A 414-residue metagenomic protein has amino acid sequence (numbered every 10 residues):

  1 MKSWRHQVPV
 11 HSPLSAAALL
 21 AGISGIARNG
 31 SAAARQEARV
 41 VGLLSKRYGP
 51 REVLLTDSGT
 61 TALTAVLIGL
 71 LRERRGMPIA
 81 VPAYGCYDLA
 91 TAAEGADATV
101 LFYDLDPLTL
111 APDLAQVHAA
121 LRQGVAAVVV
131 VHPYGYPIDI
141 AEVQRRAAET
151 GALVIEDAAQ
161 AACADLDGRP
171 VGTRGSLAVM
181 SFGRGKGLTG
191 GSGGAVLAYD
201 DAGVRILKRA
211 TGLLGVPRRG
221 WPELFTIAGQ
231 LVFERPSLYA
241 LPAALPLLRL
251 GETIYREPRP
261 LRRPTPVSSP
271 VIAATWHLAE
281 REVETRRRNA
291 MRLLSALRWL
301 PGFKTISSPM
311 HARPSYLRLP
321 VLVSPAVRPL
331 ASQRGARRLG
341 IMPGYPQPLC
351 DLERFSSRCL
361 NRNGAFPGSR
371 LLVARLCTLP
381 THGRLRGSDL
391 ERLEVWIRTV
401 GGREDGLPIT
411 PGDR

Functional and structural regions predicted by a protein language model:
M1-R75, A96, R281, T399-R414: Conserved PLP-binding active-site segment in aminotransferase class I/II-type PLP enzymes
K2, H6, H11-S12, A16-A27 (+3 more regions): Alpha-helical membrane-targeting segments
L44, A62, I79, D97 (+9 more regions): Generic structural signal for small/hydrophobic residues in well-ordered secondary structure, especially within
V66-A120, R334: Conserved PLP-anchoring active-site segment centered on the Schiff-base-forming lysine
L108-R205: Active-site phosphate-binding strand-loop segment of PLP-dependent enzymes
V179-G191, K208-G220, A228-V232: Active-site PLP-lysine loop of aminotransferase-like
R219-L224, S307-M310, R328-A365, L371-C377 (+2 more regions): Conserved PLP cofactor-binding pocket of PLP-dependent enzymes
L261-V283, R287-L294, K304-V321: Conserved glycine-rich beta-strand-loop-beta hairpin in the small C-terminal domain of fold type I
